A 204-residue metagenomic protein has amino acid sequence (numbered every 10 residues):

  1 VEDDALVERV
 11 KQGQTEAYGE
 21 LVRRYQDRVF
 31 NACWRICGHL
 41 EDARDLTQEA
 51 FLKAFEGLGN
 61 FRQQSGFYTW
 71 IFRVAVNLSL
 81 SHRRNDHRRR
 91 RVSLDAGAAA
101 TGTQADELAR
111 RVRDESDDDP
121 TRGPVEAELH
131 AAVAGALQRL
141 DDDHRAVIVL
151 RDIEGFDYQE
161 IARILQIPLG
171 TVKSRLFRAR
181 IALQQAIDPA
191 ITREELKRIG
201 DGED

Functional and structural regions predicted by a protein language model:
V1-R28, R113, T121, Q138 (+2 more regions): N-terminal module of bacterial RNA polymerase sigma factors
K11-E20, F30-E49, L169: Short, charged helix-capping/linker segments at alpha-helix termini
K11-Q12, R35-G38, F51-G66, N85-H87: Sigma70-family region 2
V22-L40, G57, L137, A182 (+1 more regions): Amphipathic, Lys/Arg- and hydrophobic-enriched alpha-helical face
E41, A131-T171, Q185: Helix-turn-helix DNA-binding module
D45-L52, S65-N77: Structural recognition of an alpha-helix C-terminal capping motif at a helix-to-coil junction
G59-Q63, R73-L94, E126, R178 (+1 more regions): Arg/Lys-rich amphipathic alpha helix in sigma70-family domain 2
R91-A98, D106, R110, A132-G135 (+4 more regions): C-terminal edge and immediately downstream basic/flexible tail or linker adjoining helix-turn-helix-like DNA-binding
